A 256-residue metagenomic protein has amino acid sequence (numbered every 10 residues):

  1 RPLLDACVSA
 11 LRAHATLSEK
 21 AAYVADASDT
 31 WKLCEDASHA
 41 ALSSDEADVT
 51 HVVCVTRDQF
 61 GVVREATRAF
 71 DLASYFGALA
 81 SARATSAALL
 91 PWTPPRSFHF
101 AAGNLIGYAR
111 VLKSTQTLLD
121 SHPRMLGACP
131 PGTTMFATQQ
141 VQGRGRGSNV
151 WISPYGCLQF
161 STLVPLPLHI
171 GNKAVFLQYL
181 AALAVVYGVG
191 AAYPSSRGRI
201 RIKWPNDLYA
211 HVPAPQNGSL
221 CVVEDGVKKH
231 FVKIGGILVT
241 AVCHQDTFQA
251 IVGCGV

Functional and structural regions predicted by a protein language model:
R1-A191, P215-K228: N-terminal lobe of the biotin/lipoate ligase/transferase fold
I152, D246-F248: Short glycine/proline-enriched turns and hinge-like loops at secondary-structure junctions
V164-I170, A241-C243, V256: A generic structural motif
A181-D246, C254-G255: Acidic (Asp/Glu) carboxylate-rich active-site/surface patches
I251: Conserved phosphate/anionic-ligand binding catalytic regions in large, soluble enzymes, centered on
